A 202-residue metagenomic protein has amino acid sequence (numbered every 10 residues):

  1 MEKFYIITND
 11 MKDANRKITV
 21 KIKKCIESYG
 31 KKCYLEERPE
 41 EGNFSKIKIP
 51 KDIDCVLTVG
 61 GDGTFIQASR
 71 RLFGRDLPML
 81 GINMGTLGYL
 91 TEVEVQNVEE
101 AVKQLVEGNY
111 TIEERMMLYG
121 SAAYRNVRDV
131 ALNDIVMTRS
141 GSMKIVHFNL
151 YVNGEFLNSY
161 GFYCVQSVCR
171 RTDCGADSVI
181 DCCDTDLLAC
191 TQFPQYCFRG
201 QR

Functional and structural regions predicted by a protein language model:
M1-C55, V95-T111, A122-D129: ATP/NTP phosphate-donor binding region
I6, T58, S167: Redox-cofactor binding/interface segments in oxidoreductases and associated redox assembly factors
N9, L57, G61, N83 (+1 more regions): A residue-level signal for conserved active-site and pocket-lining positions in enzyme catalytic cores
M11, D62-T64, L87, R171-T172: Short glycine-rich anion-binding loops that position phosphate/pyrophosphate groups of nucleotides and phosphorylated
N15, T64-S69, S167-V168, G175-D177: Short glycine/serine/threonine-rich phosphate/pyrophosphate-binding segments that cradle anionic phosphate groups
Q67, L72-G85: Gly/Ser-rich helix-loop-strand patches that form or flank binding pockets for ribonucleotide-derived cofactors
L87-F162: Catalytic core of DAGKc-family lipid kinases
N158-G200: Gly/Ser/Thr-rich active-site loops/lids in small-molecule metabolic enzymes that frequently grip phosphoryl groups
